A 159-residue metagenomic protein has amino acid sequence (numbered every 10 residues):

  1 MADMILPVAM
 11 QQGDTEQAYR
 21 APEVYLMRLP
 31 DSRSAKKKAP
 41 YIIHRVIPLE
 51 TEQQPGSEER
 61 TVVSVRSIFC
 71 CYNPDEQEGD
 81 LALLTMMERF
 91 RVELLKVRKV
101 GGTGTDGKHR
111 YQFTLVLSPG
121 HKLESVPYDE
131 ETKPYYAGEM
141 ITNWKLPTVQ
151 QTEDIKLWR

Functional and structural regions predicted by a protein language model:
M1-P55, W158-R159: Small/polar-rich, solvent-exposed N-terminal microdomains that initiate assembly or binding
Q17-V24, T61, L81-M86, Y135-Y136: Glycine-rich, flexible loop segments associated with nucleotide phosphate handling
A35-K36, E52-R60, D129-Y135: Short, solvent-exposed beta-strand/turn "edge" segments of beta-rich domains on protein surfaces
I42, L84-Q151, R159: Acidic-leaning, charged glycine-interspersed low-complexity segments
R45-E50, S67-N73, L94: Generic secondary-structure microfeatures
E52-Q54, D75-Q77, Q150-D154: Short acidic, gly/pro-rich beta-turn/loop elements at beta-sheet edges and active-site/ligand-binding grooves
G56-V62, C71-R98: Extracellular/virion structural assembly segments
E58-E76, K133-T148: Oligomerization/assembly interface segments of phage tail-like spikes and tubes
